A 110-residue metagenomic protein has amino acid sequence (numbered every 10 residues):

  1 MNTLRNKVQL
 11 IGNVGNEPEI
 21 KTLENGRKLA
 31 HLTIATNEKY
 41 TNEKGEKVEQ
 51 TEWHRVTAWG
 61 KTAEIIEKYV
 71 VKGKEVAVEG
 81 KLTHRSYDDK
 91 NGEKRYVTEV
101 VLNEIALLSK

Functional and structural regions predicted by a protein language model:
M1-K110: Single-stranded nucleic acid-binding surfaces, predominantly the OB-fold ssDNA-binding core
